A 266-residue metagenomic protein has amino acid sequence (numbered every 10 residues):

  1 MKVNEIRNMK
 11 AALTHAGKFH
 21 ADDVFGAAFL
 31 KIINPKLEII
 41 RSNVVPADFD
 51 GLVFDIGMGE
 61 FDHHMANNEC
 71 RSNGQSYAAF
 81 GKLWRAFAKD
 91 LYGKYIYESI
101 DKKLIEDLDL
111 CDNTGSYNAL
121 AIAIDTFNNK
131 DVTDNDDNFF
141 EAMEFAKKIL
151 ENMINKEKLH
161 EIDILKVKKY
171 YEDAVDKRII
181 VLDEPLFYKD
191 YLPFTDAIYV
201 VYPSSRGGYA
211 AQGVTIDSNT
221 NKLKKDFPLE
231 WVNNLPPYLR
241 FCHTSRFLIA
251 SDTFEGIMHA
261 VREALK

Functional and structural regions predicted by a protein language model:
M1-R7, V45, K89: Non-transmembrane, aqueous-exposed alpha-helical and coiled segments at domain scale
N4-G17, F54, K177-D183: Short hydrophobic beta-strand segments
K10-G51: N-terminal ordered "arm"
T14, D55-I56, H63, G213-T215: Pocket-edge structural micro-motifs
A21-D23, A27-A28, V44, F49 (+3 more regions): C-terminal accessory domains and tails appended to enzymatic cores
I33-L37, A88-I96, V132-T133, N219: Short helix-capping/linker segments at secondary-structure and domain boundaries
G51-N128: A basic- and aromatic-enriched beta-loop-alpha substructure that forms the phosphate/nucleotide- and DNA/RNA-contacting
